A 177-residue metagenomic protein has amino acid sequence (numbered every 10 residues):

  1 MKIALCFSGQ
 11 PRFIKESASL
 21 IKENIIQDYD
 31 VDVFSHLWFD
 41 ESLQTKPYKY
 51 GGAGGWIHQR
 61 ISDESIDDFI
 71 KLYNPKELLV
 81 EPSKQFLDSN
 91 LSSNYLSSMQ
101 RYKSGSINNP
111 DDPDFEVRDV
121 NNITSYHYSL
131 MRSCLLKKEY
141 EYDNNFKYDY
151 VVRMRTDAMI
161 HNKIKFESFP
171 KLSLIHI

Functional and structural regions predicted by a protein language model:
M1-P11, K15-E16: N-proximal low-complexity "stem/linker" segments adjacent to membrane-targeting elements
I14-K15, T156-S168: Acidic donor-binding/catalytic loop of UDP-sugar-dependent glycosyltransferases, especially processive GT2
L20-V31: Short, acidic, metal-binding catalytic loop of nucleotide-sugar glycosyltransferases
W38, L43-Y142: Active-site-proximal specificity loops/subdomain of glycosyltransferases
N145-D157: Short beta-strand-to-loop acidic/aromatic patch adjacent to the donor-nucleotide binding site
I175-I177: Conserved small/polar residues in nucleotide/adenosyl-binding loops
